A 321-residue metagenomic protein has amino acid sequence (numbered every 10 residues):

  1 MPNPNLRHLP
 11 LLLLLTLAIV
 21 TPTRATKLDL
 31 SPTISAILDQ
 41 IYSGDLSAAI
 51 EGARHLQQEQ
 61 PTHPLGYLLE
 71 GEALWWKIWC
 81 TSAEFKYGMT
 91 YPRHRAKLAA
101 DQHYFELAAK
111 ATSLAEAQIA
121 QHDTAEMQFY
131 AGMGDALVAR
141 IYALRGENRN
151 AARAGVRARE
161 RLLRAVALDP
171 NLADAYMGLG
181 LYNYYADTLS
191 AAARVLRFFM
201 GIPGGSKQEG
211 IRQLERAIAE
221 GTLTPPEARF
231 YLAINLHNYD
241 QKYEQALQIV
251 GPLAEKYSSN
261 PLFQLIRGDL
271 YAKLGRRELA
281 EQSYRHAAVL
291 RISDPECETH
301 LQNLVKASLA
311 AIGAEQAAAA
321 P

Functional and structural regions predicted by a protein language model:
P10-A18: Bacterial N-terminal signal peptides
K27-P32, Q40-G52, T62, A73-A125 (+3 more regions): Short coil/linker segments at helix-helix boundaries
G44, G146, D240-Q241, G275: Residue-level detector of the short coil/turn that links helix A to helix B within each tetratricopeptide repeat
H55-Q60, F199-G204, I218-T222, G251-S258 (+1 more regions): Solenoid-like repeat scaffolds
L69, Y130, G178, Y231 (+3 more regions): Canonical tetratricopeptide repeat
W76, L137, Y185, N238 (+3 more regions): Register position in tetratricopeptide repeats
A219-P225, V289, S293-P321: Terminal, low-structured helical/coil segments at or just beyond the last alpha-helical repeat
